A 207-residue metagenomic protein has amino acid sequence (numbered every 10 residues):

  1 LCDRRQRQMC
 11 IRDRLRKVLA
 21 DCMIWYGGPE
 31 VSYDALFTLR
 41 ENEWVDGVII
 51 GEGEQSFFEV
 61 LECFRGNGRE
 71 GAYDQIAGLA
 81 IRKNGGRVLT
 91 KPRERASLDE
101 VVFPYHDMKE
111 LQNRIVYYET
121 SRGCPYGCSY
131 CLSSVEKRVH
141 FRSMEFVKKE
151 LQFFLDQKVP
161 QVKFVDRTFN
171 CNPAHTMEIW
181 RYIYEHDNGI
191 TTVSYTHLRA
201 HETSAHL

Functional and structural regions predicted by a protein language model:
L1-R7, I11, H197-A200, S204-L207: Single conserved hydrophobic/aromatic residue that forms the stacking wall/gate of nucleotide- or nucleobase-binding
R4-Q8, R12-P92: Glycine-rich beta-alpha loop elements in corrinoid/cobalamin-binding modules across cobalamin-dependent enzymes
I24, T38-N42, E94, Y117 (+2 more regions): Preference for short coil/turn "hinge" residues that link or interrupt alpha-helices
D34, N172, L207: Conserved protein kinase catalytic core
P92-L98: A short, sequence-level motif marking secondary-structure junctions
D99-R199, S204: Radical SAM [4Fe-4S] cluster-binding motif and immediate context
